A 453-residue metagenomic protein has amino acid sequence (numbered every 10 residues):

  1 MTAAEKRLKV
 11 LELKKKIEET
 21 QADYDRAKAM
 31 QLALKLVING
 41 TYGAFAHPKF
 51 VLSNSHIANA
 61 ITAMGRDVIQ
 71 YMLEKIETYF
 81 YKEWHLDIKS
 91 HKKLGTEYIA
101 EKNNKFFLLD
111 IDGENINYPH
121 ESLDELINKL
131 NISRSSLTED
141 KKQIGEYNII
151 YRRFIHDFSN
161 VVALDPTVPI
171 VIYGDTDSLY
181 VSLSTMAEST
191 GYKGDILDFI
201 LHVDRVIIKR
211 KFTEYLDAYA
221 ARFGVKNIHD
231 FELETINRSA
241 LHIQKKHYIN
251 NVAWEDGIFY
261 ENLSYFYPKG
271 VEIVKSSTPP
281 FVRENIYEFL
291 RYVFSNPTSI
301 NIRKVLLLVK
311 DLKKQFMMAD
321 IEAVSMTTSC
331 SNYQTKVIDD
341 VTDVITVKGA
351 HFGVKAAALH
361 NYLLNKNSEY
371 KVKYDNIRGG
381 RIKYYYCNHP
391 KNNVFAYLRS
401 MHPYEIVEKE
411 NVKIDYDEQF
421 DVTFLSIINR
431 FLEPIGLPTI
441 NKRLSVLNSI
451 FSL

Functional and structural regions predicted by a protein language model:
M1-R26, M30, T62-L73, E77 (+2 more regions): DNA-dependent DNA polymerase catalytic subunits
K6-K15, L36-F50: Active-site-adjacent bridging/hinge elements
D23-R26, M30-L36, G40-Y42, H56: Glycine- and hydrophobic-rich flexible loops that cap the catalytic core of alpha/beta enzyme folds
A46-A60: Gly-rich Lys/Arg/Thr-decorated short loops/hinges at beta-loop-alpha junctions or inter-strand turns that position
